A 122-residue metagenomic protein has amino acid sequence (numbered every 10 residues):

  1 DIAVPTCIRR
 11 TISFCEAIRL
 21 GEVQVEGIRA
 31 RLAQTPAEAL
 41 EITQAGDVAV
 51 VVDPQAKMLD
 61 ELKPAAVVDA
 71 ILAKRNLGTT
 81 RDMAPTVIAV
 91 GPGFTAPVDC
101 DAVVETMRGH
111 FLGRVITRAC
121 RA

Functional and structural regions predicted by a protein language model:
D1-A122: Well-ordered secondary-structure scaffolds
